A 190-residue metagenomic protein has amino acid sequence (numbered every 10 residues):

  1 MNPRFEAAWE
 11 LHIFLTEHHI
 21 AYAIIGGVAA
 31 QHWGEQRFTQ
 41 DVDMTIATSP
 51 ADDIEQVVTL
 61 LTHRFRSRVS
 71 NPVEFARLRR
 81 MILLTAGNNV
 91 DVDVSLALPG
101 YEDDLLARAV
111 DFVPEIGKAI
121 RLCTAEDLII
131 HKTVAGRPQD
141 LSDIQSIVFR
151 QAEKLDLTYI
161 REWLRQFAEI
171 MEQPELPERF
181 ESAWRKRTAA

Functional and structural regions predicted by a protein language model:
M1-A190: Compositionally biased terminal segments of proteins
